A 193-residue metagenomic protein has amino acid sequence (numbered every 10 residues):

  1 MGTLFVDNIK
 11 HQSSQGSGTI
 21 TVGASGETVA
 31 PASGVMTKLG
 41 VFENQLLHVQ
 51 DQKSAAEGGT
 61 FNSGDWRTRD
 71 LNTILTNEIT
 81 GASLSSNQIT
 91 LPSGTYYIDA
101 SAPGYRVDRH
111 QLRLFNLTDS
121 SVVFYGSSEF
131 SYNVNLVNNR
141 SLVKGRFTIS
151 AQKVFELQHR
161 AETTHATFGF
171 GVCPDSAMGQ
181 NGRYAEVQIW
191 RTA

Functional and structural regions predicted by a protein language model:
M1-F61: Intrinsic low-complexity, repeat-rich intrinsically disordered segments enriched in small/flexible residues
T37-A193: Extracellular jelly-roll beta-sandwich "head" domains, especially the C-terminal globular C1q domain
